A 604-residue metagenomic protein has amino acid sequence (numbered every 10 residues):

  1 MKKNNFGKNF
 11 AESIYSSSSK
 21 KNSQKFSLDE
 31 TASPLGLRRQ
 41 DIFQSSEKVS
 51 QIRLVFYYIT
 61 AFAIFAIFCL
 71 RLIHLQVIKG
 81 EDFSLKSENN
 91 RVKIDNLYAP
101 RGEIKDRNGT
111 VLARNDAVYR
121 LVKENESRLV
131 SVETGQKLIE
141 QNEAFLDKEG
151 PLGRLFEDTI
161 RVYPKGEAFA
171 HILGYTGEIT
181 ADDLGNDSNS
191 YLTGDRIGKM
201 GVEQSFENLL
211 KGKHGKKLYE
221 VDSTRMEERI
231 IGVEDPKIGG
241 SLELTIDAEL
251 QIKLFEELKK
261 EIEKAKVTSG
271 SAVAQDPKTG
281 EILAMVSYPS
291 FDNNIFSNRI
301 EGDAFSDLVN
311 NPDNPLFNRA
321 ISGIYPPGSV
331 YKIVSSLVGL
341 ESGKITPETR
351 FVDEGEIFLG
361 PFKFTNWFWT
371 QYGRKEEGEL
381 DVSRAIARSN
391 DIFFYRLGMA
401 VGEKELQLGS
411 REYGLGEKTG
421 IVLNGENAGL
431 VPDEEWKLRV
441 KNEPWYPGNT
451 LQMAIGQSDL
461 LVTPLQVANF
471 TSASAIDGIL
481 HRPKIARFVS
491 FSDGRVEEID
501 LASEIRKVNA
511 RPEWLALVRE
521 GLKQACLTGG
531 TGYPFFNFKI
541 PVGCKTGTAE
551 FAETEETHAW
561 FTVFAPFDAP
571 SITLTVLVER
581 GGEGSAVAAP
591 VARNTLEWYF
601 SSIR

Functional and structural regions predicted by a protein language model:
M1-G302, I324, K344, T349-V352 (+5 more regions): Periplasmic/cell-envelope proteins involved in peptidoglycan metabolism and beta-lactam response
N5-F6, P34-L35, A113, V221-V233 (+3 more regions): Beta-lactam-recognizing serine transpeptidase/beta-lactamase-like catalytic domain environment
